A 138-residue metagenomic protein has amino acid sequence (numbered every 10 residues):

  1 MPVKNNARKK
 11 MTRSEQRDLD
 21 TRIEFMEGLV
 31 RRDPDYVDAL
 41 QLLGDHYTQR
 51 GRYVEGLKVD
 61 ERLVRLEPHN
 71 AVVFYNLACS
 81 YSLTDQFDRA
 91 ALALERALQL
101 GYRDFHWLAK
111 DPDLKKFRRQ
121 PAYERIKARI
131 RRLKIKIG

Functional and structural regions predicted by a protein language model:
M1-K10, R17-D20, E24, L29 (+1 more regions): Terminal, low-structured helical/coil segments at or just beyond the last alpha-helical repeat
M11-E15, E27-L83: Alpha-helical adaptor scaffolds
E24, S80-T84, L92, Q99: Hydrophobic, well-ordered secondary-structure segments that either form specific early membrane-associated helices used
D35, H69, R103-D104, K110: Short coil loop/turn residues that delineate tetratricopeptide repeat
D88-F105, K127-I135: TPR/TPR-like (Sel1-like) alpha-helical repeat modules
